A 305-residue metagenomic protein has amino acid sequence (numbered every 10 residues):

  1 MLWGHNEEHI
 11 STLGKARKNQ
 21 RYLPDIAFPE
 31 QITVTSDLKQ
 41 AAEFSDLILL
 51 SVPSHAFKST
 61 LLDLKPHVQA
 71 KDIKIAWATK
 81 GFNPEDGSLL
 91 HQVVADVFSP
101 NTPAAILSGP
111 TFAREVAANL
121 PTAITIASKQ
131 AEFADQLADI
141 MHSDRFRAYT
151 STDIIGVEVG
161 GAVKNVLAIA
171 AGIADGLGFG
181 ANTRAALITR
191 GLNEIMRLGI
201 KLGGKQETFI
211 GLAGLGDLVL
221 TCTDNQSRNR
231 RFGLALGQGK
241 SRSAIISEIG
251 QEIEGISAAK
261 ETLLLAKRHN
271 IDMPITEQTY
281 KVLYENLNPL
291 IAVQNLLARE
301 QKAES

Functional and structural regions predicted by a protein language model:
L2-S45, A56-S59, P66-H67, K260-L263: Conserved N-terminal Rossmann-fold NAD(P) cofactor-binding segment
W3-H5, A78-K80, K129: Cofactor-binding loop segments of dinucleotide-utilizing enzymes, especially the Rossmann-like FAD- and NAD(P)+-binding
G4-H9, L61-K74, A235-S243: P-loop/Walker A phosphate-binding loop and immediately adjacent motor/lid segment at beta-alpha junctions
E8, S36, V52-H55, E85 (+16 more regions): Conserved active-site and cofactor/substrate-binding residues in soluble primary-metabolism enzymes
F28, T35-E43, L47-N119, L137: Rossmann-like NAD(P)(H) cofactor-binding subdomain of soluble oxidoreductases
A56, H67, V93, V97-P103 (+1 more regions): Internal alpha-helical scaffold of NAD(P)-dependent oxidoreductase catalytic cores
A171-D175, I200-I210, G214, L218-S305: NAD(P)-dependent Rossmann-like dehydrogenase/reductase catalytic/cofactor-binding core
